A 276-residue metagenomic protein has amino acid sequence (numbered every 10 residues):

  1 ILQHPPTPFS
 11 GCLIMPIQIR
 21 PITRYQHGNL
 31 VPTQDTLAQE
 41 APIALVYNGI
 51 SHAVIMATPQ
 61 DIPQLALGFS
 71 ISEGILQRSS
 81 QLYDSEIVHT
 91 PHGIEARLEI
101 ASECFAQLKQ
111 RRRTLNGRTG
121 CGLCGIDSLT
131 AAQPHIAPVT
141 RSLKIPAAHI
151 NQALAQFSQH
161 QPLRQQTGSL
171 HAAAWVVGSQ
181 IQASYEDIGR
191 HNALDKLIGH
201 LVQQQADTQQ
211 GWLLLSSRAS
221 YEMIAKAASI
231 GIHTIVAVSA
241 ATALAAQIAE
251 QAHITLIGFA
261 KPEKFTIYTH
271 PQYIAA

Functional and structural regions predicted by a protein language model:
H4: Cationic, low-complexity basic patches in intrinsically disordered or flexible, solvent-exposed regions
M15-V177, A183-S184: Intrinsically disordered, low-complexity regions enriched in acidic/Ser/Thr/Pro/Gln residues
D61-P63, A106, R190-A193, A275: A short local loop/turn or secondary-structure capping micro-motif enriched for an aromatic residue
H160-A206, W212-L213: Histidine/lysine/aspartate-rich catalytic loop segments that bind and position anionic ligands
H191-I267, Y273-A276: Feature captures the catalytic cores and cofactor-binding loops of soluble hydro-lyases/lyases that act on carboxylate
